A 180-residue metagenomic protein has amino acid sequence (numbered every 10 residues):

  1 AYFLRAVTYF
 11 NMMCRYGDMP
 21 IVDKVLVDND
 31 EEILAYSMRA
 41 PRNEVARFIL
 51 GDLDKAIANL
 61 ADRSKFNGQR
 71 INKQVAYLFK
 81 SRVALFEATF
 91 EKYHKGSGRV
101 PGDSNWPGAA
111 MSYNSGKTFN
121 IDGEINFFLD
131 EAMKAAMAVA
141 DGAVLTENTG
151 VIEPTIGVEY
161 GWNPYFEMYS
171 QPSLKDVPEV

Functional and structural regions predicted by a protein language model:
A1-V180: Structured, solvent-exposed acidic/aromatic patches
